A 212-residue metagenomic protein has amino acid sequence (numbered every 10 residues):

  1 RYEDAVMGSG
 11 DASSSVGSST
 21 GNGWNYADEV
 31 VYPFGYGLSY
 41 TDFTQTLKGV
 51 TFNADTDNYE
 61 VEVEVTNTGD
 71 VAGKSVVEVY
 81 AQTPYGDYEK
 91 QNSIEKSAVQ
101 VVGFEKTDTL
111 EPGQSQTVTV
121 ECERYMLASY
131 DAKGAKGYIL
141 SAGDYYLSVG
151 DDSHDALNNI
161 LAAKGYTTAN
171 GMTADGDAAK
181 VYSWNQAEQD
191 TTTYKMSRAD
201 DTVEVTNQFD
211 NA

Functional and structural regions predicted by a protein language model:
R1-K74, Y80-Q82, G137-D152, N158-A212: Secreted, periplasmic, or luminal enzymes acting at the cell surface/secretory milieu
V77, D87-G134: Intrinsically disordered, low-complexity Pro/Gly/Ser/Thr-rich segments with frequent PxxP/GP/PP motifs and embedded
